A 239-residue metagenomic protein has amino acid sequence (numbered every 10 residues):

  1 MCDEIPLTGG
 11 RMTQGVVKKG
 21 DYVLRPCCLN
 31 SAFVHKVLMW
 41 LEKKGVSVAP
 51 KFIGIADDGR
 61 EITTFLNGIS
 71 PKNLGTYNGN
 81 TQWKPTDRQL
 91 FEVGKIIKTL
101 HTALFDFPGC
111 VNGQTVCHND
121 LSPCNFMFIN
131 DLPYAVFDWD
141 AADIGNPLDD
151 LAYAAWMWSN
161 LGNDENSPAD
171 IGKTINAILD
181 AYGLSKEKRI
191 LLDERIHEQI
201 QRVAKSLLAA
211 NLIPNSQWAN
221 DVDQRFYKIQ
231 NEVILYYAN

Functional and structural regions predicted by a protein language model:
C2-W40, G54, K72-G75, G79-T81: ATP-binding glycine-rich loop module of kinase domains
G9, V23, D106-N112, L132-A135 (+4 more regions): A generic "structured core" feature
K43-I55: Conserved HxN/HPN-centered segment at the entrance to the catalytic loop of eukaryotic protein kinase-like domains
D58-S70: Conserved short submotifs of the Hanks-type protein kinase catalytic core that shape the nucleotide-binding pocket
Y77-N119, C124, F128-I129, A135 (+2 more regions): Conserved kinase catalytic-core helix
D150-G183, Q199-A210: Active-site activation/catalytic loop segments of kinase-like enzymes and analogous catalytic loops in related
V203-N239: ATP/Mg2+ or Mg2+-diphosphate-binding catalytic cores that bind nucleotide phosphates or diphosphates via glycine-rich
